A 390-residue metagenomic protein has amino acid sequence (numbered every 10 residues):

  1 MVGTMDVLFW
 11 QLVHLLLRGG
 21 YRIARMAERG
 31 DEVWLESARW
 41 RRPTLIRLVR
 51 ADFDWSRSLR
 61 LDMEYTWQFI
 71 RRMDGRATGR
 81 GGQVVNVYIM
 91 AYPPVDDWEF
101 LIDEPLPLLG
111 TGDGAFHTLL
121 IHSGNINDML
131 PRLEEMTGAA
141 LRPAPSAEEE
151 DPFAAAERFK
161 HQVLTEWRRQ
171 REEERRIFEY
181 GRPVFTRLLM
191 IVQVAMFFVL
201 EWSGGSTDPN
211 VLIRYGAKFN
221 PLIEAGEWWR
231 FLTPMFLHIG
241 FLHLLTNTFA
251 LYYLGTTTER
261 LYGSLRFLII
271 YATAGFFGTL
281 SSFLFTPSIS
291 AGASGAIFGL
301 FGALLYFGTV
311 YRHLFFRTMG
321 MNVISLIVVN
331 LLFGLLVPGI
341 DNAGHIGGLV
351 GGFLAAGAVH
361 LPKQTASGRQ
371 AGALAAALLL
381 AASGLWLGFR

Functional and structural regions predicted by a protein language model:
M1-R47, D54-L61, Q68, R80-Q83 (+4 more regions): C-terminal transmembrane module of polytopic alpha-helical membrane proteins
T4-G81, S206-T233, L237-T258, Y262-R266: N-terminal extramembrane/targeting module of integral membrane proteins
W40, A51-F53, Y92, G124 (+1 more regions): Generic structural motif
M73, E104-L108, F315: Intrinsically disordered, low-complexity boundary segments flanking structured domains
N86-V87, G295: A structural signal for short, well-ordered beta-strand segments
V87-P94, H122-I126: Short beta-alpha junction loops
L101, R142-R390: A detector for small-residue-rich transmembrane helices and their helix-helix packing motifs
A115-H117, H122-S123: Flexible, Lys/Arg-rich cytosolic regulatory linkers and terminal tails that connect or flank
